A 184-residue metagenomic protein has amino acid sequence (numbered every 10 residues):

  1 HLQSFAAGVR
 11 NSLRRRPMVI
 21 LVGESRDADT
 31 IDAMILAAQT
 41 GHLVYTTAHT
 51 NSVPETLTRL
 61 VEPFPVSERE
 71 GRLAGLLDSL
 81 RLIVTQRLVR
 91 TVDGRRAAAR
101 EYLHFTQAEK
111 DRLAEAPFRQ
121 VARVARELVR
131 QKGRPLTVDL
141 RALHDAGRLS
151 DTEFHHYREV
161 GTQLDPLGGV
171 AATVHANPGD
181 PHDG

Functional and structural regions predicted by a protein language model:
H1-G184: Short, flexible helix-loop junctions that flank or precede catalytic/ligand sites
